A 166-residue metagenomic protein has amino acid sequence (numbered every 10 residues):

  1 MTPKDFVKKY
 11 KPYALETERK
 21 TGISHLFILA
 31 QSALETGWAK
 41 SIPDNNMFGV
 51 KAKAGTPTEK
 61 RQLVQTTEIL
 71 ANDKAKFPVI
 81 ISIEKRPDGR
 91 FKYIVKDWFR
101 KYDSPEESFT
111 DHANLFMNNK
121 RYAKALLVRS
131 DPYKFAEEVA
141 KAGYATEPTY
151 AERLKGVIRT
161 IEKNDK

Functional and structural regions predicted by a protein language model:
M1-K166: Catalytic cores of secreted/periplasmic lytic hydrolases that degrade extracellular macromolecules
